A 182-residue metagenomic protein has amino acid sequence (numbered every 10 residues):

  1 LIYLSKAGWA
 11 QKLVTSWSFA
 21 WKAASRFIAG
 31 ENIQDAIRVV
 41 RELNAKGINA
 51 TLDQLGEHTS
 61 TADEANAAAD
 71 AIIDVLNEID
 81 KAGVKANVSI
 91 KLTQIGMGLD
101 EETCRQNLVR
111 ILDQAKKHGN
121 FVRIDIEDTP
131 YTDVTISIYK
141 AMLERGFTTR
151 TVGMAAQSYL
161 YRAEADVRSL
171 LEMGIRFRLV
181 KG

Functional and structural regions predicted by a protein language model:
L1-G182: Positively charged, amphipathic and often flexible ligand-engagement surfaces
